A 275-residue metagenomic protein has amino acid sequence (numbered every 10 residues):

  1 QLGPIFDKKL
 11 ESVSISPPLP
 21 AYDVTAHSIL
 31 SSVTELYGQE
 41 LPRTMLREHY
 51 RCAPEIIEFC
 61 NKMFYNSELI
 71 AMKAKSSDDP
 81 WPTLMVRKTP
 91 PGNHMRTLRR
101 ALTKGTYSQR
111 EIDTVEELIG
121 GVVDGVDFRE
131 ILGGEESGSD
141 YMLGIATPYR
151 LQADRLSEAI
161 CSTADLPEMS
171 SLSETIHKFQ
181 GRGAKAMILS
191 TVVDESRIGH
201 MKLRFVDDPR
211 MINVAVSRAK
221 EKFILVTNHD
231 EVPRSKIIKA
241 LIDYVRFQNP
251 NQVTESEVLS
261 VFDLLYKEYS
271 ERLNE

Functional and structural regions predicted by a protein language model:
Q1-E275: Conserved helicase motor core of SF1/SF2 NTP-dependent helicases
